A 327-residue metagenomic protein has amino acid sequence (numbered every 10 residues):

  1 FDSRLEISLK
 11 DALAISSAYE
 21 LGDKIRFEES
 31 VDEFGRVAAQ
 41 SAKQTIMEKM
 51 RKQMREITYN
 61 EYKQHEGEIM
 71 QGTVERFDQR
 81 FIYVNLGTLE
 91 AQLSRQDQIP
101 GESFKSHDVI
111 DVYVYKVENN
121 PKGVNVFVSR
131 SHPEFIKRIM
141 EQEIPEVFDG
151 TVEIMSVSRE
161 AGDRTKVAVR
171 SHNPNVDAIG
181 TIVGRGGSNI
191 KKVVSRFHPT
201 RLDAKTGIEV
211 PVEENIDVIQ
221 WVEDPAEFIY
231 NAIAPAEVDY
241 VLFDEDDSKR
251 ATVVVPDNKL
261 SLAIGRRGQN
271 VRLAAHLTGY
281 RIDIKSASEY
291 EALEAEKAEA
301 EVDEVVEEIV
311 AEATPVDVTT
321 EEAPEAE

Functional and structural regions predicted by a protein language model:
F1-E327: RNA-contacting regions in translation and RNA-metabolism proteins, encompassing KH/S1 modules where present
